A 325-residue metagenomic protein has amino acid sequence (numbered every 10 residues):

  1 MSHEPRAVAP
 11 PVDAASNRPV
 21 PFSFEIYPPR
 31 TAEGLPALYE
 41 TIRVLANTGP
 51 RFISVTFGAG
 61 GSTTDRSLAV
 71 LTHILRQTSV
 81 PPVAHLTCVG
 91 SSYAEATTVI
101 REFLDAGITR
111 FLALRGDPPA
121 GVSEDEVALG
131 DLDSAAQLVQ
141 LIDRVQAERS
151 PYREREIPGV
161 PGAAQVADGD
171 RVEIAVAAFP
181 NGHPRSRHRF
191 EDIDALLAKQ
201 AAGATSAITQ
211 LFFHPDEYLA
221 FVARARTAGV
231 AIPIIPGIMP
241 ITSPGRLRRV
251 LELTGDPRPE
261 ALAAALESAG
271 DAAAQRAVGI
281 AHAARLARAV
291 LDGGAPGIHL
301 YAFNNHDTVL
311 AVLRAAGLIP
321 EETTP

Functional and structural regions predicted by a protein language model:
S2-H3, V8, E33-L35, G61-H73 (+7 more regions): Active-site-adjacent beta->alpha loops and helix N-cap segments on the catalytic face of soluble alpha/beta enzymes
S2-V55: Conserved N-terminal beta1-alpha1 strand-loop-helix module at the mouth
P5-R6, G130-A167, A177-R185, T227-R285 (+1 more regions): Active-site pocket-lining/capping segments in soluble small-molecule metabolic enzymes
N17-P21, G49-F52, T78-P82, G107-T109 (+4 more regions): Short, well-ordered coil/turn segments that N-cap beta-strands
P21-A37, P82-A94, E173-E191, L266-A281: Active-site mouth loops of central-metabolism enzymes
E25, I53, F103, K199 (+3 more regions): Conserved, mostly hydrophobic/aromatic
T48-G49, L141-S150, A163-V172, A202-A204 (+1 more regions): A structural motif corresponding to the C-terminal end of an alpha-helix and its immediate exit/capping segment
I53-T63, L86, L112-A113, T205-H214 (+1 more regions): Catalytic beta/alpha-barrel core
